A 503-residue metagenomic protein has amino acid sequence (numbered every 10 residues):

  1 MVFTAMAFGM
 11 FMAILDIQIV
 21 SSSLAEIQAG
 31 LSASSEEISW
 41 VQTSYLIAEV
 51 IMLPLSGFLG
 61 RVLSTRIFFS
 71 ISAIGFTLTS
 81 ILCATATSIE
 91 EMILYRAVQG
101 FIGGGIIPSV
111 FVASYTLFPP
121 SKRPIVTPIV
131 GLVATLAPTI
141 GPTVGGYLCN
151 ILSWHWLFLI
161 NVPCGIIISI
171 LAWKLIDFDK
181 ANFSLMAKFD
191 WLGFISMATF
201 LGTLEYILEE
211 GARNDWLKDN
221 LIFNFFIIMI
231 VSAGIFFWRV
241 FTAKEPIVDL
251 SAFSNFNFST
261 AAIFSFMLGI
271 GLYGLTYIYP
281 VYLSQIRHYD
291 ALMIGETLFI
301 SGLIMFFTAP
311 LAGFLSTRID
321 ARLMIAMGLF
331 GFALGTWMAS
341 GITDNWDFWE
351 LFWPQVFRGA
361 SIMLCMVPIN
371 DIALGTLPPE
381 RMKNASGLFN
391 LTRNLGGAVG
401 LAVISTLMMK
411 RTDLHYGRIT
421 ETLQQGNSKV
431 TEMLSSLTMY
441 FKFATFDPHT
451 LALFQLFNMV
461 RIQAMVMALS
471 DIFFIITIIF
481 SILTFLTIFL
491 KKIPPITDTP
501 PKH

Functional and structural regions predicted by a protein language model:
V2-R61, F69, S80, E90-L94 (+7 more regions): Transmembrane core module of solute transporters
S22, L53-F194, E210, D219: Helix-loop-helix hairpins in multi-pass membrane proteins, especially solute transporters
S23, E37, N394-F489, P501-H503: Hydrophobic transmembrane architecture of multi-pass small-molecule transporters
T87, P119, L175-D179, A212-R213 (+5 more regions): Short helix-capping/hinge motifs at transmembrane helix termini and TM-loop junctions
I129-V133, F264, L388-T392: Hydrophobic alpha-helical segments of secondary membrane carriers
A137-P142, G146, L351-L434: Small-residue-rich alpha-helical segments with characteristic i,i+4
P163-K180, A198-E210, I228-T242, T484-K491: C-terminal membrane-cytosol helix-exit motif in multi-pass small-molecule transporters
A181-A187, E245-S251, L414-T422, P495-H503: Short, Lys/Arg-enriched, Gly/Pro-containing loop segments at transmembrane-helix junctions of multi-pass membrane
